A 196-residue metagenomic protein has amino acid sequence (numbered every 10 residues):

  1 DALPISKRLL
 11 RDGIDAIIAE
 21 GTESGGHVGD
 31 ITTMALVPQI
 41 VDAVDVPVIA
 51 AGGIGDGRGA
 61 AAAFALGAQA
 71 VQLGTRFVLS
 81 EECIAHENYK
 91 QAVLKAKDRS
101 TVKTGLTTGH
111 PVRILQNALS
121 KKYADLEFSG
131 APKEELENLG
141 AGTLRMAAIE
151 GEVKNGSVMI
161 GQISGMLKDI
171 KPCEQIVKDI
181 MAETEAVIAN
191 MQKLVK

Functional and structural regions predicted by a protein language model:
D1-L3: Short, small-residue-biased leader/transition segments that mark boundaries at the very start of proteins
I5-S6, S24-G26, V78-E81, A85: Short gly/pro/ser/thr-enriched loop/turn and capping motifs at secondary-structure boundaries
L10, I14-I49: Phosphate/pyrophosphate-binding betaalpha-module
A35-I49, G55-K196: Conserved active-site-proximal phosphate/metal-binding subdomains
